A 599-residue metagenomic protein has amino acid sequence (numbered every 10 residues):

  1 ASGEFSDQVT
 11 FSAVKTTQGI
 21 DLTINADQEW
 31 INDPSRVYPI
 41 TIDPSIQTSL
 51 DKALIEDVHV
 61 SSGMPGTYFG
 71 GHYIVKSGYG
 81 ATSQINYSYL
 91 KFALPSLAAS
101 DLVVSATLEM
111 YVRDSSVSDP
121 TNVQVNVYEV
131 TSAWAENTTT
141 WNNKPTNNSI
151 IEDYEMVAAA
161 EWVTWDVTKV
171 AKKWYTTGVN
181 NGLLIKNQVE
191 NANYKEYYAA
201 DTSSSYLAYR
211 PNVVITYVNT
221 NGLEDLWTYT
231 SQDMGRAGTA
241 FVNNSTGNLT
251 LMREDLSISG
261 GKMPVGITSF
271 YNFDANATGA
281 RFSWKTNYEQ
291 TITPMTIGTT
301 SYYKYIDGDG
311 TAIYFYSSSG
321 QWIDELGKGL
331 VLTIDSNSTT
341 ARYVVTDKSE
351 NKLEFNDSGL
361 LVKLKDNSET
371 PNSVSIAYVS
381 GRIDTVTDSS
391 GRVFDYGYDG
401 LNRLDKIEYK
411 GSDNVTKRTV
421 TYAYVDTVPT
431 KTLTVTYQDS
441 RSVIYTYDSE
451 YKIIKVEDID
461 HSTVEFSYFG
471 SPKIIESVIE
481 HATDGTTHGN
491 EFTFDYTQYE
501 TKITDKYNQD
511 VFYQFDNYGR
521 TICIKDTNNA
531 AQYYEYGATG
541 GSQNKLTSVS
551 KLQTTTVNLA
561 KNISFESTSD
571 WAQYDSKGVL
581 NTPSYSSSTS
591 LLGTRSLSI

Functional and structural regions predicted by a protein language model:
A1-D51, M64-T67, T82: Residues that cap or anchor secondary-structure elements
L22, V127, V213-R281: Intrinsically disordered, low-complexity segments enriched in small residues
Y38-S96, Y128-A135, N148, N187-Y194 (+1 more regions): Flexible, small-residue-rich N-terminal segments that precede or flank a structured functional core
L90-F92, L102-S115, V213: A short beta-strand element within beta-rich, extracytoplasmic domains of secreted/secretory-pathway proteins
L90-L102, I258, I599: Extracellular and analogous surface-interaction loops
V112-N181: Beta-strand-rich interaction/scaffold domains
I267, F273-A275, A280-N562, L592 (+1 more regions): Extended charged/polar low-complexity repeat regions
K551-I599: Extracellular and organelle-lumenal recognition/adhesion modules and their flexible linkers in secreted
